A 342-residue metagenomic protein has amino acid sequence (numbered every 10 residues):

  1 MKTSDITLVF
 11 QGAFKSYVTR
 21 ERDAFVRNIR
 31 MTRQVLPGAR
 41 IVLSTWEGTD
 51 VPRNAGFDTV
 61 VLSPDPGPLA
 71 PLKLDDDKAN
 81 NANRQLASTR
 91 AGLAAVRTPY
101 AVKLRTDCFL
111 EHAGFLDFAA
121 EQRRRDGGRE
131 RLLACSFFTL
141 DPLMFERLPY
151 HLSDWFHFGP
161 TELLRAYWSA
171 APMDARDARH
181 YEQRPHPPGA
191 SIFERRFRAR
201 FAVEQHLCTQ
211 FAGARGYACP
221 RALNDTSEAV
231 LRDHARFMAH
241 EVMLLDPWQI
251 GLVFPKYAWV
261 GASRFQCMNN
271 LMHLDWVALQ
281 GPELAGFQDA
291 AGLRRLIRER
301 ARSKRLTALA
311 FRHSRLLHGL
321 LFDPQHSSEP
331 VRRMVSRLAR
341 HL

Functional and structural regions predicted by a protein language model:
S4-I6, R33-L43, D58-T59: Short loop->beta transition adjacent to catalytic acidic/histidine clusters or analogous donor-positioning motifs
I6-T19: A conserved hydrophobic helix/loop-capping motif in glycosyltransferases and polysaccharide synthases
Y17-V35: Short, well-formed alpha-helical segments that are part of the catalytic scaffolds of diverse glycosyltransferases
S44-A95: Active-site-proximal specificity loops/subdomain of glycosyltransferases
A101: Short aromatic/hydrophobic "clamp" motif used to bind/position activated sugar donors
L104-R105: Active-site acidic Asp-centered loop
L110-D117, Q122-P282: Catalytic core and acceptor-binding pocket of nucleotide-sugar-dependent glycosyltransferases
S263-L342: Membrane-proximal basic amphipathic "stem/tether" segments
